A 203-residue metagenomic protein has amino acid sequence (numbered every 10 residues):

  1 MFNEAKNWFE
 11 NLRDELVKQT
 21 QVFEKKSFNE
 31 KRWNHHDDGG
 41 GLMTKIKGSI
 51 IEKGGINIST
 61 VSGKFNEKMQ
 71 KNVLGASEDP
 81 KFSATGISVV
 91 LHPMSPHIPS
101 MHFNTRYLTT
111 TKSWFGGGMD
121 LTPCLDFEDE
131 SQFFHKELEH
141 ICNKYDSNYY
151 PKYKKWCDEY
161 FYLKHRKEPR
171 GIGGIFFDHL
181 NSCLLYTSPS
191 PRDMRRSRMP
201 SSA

Functional and structural regions predicted by a protein language model:
F2-L74, L184-S188: Gly/Pro-rich turn-and-neighbor structural signature
V17, Q21-K25, S95, R106 (+2 more regions): Hydrophobic/aromatic-lined pockets within catalytic cores
S27-E30, Y150-K154: Flexible, glycine/charged-enriched surface loops at secondary-structure junctions
L42-G117: Internal mixed beta-strand/loop scaffold within catalytic domains of large alpha/beta enzymes
P93-S95, T111, L121-F127, D178-L185: A generic structural motif
S113-Y149: Compact, glycine/acidic-enriched structural inserts
K155-L180: A short mid-domain helix/strand-loop element embedded in enzyme catalytic domains that forms or borders the active-site
Y186-A203: Single conserved hydrophobic/aromatic residue that forms the stacking wall/gate of nucleotide- or nucleobase-binding
